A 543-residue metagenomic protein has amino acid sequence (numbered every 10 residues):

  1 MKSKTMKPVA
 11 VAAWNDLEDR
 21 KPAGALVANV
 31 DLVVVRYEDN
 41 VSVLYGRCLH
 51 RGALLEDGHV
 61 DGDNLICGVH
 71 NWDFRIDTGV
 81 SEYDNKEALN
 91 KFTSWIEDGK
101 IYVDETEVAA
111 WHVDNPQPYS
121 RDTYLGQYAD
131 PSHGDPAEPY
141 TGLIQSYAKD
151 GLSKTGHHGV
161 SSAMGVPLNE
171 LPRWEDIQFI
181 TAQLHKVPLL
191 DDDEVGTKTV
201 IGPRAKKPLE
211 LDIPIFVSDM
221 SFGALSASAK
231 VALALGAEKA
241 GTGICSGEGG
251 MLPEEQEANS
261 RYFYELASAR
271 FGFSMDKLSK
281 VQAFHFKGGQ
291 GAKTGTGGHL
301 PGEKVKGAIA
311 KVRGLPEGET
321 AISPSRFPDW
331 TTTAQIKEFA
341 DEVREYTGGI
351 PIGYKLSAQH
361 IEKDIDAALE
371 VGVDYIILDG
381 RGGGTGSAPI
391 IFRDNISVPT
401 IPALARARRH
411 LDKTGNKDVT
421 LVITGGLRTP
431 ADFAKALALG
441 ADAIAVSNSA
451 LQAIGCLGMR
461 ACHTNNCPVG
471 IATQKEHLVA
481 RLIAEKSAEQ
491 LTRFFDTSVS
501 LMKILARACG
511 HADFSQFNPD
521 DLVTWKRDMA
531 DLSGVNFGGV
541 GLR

Functional and structural regions predicted by a protein language model:
M1-G62, I76, N90-Y119: N-terminal pre-ligand scaffold of iron-sulfur
A23, D77-G79, S387-F392: Short acidic, glycine/proline-rich loop/turn micro-motifs
L49-G52, N71, I471: Cys/His-coordinated zinc-binding microdomains
G62-V69, S81-N90, R481-K486: Short cysteine/histidine-rich metal-coordination sites, predominantly Zn2+-binding motifs
K100, P116-I215, D219, A224-L235 (+6 more regions): Conserved, well-structured core domains of diverse proteins
D212, D219, A224-E342, Y346-G353 (+1 more regions): Active-site-facing alpha/beta catalytic cores
P324-V479: Glycine-rich phosphate/ribose-binding loops and adjacent secondary-structure elements that form binding surfaces
R428-R543: Gly/Ser/Thr/Ala-enriched C-terminal appendages of enzymes
